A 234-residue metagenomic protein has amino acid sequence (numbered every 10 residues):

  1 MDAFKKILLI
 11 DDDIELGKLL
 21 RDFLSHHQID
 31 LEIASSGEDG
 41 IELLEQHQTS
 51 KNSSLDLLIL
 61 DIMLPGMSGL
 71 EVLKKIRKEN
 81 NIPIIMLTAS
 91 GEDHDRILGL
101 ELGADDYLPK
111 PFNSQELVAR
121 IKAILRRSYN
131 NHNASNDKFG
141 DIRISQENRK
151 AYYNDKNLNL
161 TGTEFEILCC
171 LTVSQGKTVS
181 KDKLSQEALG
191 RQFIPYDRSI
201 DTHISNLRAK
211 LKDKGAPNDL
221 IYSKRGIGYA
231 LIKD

Functional and structural regions predicted by a protein language model:
F4, S54-D56, E79-I84, I194: His-Asp phosphorelay/catalytic-motif detector in bacterial-type signaling
K5-K6, K122-T178, D182, A216: Short, Lys/Arg-enriched segments at the junction into DNA-binding effector domains of transcriptional regulators
K18-H26: Charged docking surfaces used in two-component/phosphorelay signaling
I33-Q46, G69: Helix N-cap/capping motif at the beta->alpha junctions
A34-S35, L64-M67, H94: Hydrophobic residue at a beta-alpha junction that N-caps the helix immediately following a catalytic beta-strand/loop
K51-I59, L64: Active-site beta3 strand of CheY-like receiver
S68, L73-K74, K78-E79, P83-K138 (+1 more regions): Basic, amphipathic DNA-recognition helix from helix-turn-helix-like DNA-binding domains
N131-A134, N159, I204, R208-D234: DNA-binding patch around the recognition helix
